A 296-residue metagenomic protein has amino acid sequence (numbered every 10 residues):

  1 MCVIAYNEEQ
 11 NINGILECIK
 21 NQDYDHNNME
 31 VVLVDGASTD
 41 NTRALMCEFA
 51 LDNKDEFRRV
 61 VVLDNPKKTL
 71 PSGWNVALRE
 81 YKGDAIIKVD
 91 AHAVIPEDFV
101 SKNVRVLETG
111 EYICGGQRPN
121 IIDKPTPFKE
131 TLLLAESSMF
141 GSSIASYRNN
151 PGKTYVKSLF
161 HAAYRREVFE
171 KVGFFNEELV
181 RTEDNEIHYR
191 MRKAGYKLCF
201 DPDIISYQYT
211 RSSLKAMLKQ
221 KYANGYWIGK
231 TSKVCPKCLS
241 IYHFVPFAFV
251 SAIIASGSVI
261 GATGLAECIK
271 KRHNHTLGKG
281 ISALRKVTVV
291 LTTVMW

Functional and structural regions predicted by a protein language model:
E17-N28: Short, acidic, metal-binding catalytic loop of nucleotide-sugar glycosyltransferases
C18, D35-A44, K67, D90-V94: A conserved acidic beta->alpha catalytic loop
N41, A91-R105, Y189: Acidic donor-binding/catalytic loop of UDP-sugar-dependent glycosyltransferases, especially processive GT2
D64-Y81, K102, V156-F160: Glycine-rich, basic loop-to-helix element that forms the pyrophosphate-binding segment of sugar-nucleotide handling
I86: Short aromatic/hydrophobic "clamp" motif used to bind/position activated sugar donors
E97-E130, I205: Conserved donor NDP-sugar-binding/catalytic core segment of glycosyltransferases
G116-D123, L132-Y155, L159-H161, E170 (+1 more regions): Short, flexible, basic/aromatic active-site loop/helix in glycosyltransferases
I122, N176-L239: Catalytic donor/gating beta->alpha subdomain of glycosyltransferases that bind UDP-sugars
